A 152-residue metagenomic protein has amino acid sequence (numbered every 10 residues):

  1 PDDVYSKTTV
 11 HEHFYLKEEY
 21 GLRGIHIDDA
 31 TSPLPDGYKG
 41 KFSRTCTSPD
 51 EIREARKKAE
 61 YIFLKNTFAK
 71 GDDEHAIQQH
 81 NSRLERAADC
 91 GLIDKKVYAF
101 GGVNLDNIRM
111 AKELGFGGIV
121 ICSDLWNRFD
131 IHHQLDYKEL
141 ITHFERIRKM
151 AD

Functional and structural regions predicted by a protein language model:
P1-G40: N-terminal active-site wall of soluble small-molecule enzyme domains
D2-V4, L92-I93, D152: Short helix-capping segments at alpha-helix termini
T8-R23, T47-K58, D89-I93, V97-A99 (+2 more regions): Catalytic cores of alpha/beta
T8-V10, L34-G37, D50-E54, R148-D152: Short, basic, helix/turn surface patches
L22, F42, H75-Q79: Short, exposed beta-strand "edge-strand" segments with a Pro/Gly-rich flavor and a Y/T-containing core
D28-D36, Y61-H80, I108-M150: Glycine-rich phosphate-binding active-site loops on the catalytic face of alpha/beta enzymes
K41-E74: Histidine/lysine/aspartate-rich catalytic loop segments that bind and position anionic ligands
P49, A76-R86: Charged helix-capping and loop-helix junction motifs
